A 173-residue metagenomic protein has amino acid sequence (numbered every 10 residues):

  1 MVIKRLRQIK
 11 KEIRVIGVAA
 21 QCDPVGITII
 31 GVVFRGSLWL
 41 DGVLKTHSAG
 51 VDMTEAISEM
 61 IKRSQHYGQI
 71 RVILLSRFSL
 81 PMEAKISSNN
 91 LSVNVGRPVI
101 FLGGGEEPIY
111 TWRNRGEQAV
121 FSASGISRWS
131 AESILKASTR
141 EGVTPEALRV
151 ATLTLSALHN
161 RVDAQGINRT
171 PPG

Functional and structural regions predicted by a protein language model:
M1, T46, M53, S58-I61 (+2 more regions): Charge-biased, low-complexity intrinsically disordered regions
V2-D23: Two-metal-ion RNase H-like nuclease active-site motif
V18-A19, R71-R77, L102-G103: Short glycine-rich or small-residue beta-strand-to-loop segments that form or flank ligand, phosphate, metal/Fe-S
Q21-P24, R77-I86, E106: Gly/Ser/Thr-rich loops at beta-strand to alpha-helix junctions that form or flank small-molecule/cofactor-binding
P24-V72, F78-S79: A glycine-rich, hydrophobic loop/mini-helix early in the fold
G50-V51, E83, S87-S124: Long, charge-dense
T111-L135, T139, L148: Active-site helix-to-loop segments that bind/position phosphate- or nucleotide-bearing substrates and donors across
I134-G173: Charge-patterned, long linear interaction tracts outside catalytic cores
